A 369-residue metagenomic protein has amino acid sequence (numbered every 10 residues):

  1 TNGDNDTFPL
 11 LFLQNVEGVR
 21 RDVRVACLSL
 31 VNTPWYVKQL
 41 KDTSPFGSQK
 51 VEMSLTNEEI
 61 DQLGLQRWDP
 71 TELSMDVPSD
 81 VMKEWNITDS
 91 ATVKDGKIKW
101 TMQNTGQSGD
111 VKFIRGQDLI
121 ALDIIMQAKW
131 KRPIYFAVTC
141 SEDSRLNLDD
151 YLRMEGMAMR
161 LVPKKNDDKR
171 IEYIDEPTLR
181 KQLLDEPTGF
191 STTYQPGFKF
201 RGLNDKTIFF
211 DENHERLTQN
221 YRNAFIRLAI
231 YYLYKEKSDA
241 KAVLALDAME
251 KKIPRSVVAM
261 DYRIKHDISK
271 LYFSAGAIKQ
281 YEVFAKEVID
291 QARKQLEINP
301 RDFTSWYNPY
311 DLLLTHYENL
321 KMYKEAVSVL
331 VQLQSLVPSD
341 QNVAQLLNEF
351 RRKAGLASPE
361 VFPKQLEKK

Functional and structural regions predicted by a protein language model:
N2, D6-K368: ER/secretory pathway lumenal C-terminal domains and tails of membrane proteins involved in glycoprotein biogenesis
